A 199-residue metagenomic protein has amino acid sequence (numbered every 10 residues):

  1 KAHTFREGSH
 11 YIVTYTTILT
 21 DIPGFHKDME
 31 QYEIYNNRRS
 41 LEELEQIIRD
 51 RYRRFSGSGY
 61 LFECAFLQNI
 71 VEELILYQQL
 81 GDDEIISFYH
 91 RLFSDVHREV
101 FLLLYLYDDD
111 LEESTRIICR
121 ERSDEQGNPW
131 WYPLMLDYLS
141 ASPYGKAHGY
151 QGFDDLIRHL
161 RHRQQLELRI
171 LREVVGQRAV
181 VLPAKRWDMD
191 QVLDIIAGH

Functional and structural regions predicted by a protein language model:
K1-L80, E84: ATP-dependent small-molecule kinase phosphotransfer cores that center on conserved nucleotide phosphate-binding segments
I22-E42, L103-T115, L134-Y144: Charged, low-complexity, helix/coiled-coil-prone segments
L41-R49, Q78-F93, N128, I157-L168 (+1 more regions): Well-ordered, non-membrane alpha-helical segments in soluble/globular domains
R53-S58, R91-L104, R163-V181: A structural motif corresponding to the C-terminal end of an alpha-helix and its immediate exit/capping segment
F62-A65, D82-S140: Conserved phosphate-donor/acceptor-positioning beta-strand/loop module used by diverse small-molecule
Q68-V71, L111-T115, M189-D190: Short catalytic/ligand-binding loop motif for oxyanion handling, primarily in non-cytosolic enzymes, centered on
L74-Y77, I118-E121, I196: Short, glycine/charged-enriched secondary-structure capping and boundary segments
W130-H199: NTP-dependent small-molecule kinase module
